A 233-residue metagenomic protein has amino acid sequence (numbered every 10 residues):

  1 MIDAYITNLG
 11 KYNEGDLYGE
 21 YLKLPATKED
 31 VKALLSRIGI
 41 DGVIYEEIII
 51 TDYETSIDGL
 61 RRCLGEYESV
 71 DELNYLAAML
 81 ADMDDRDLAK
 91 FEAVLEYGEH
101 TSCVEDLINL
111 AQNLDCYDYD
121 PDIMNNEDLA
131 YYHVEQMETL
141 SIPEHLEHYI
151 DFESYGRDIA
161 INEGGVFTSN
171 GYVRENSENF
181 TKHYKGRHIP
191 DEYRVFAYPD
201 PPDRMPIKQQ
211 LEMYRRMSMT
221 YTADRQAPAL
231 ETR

Functional and structural regions predicted by a protein language model:
M1-I44: N-terminal ordered "arm"
T7-N13, Y53-T55, V173: Short, flexible beta-strand-to-coil junctions
K11-D16, S56-L60, N179-H183: Short, surface-exposed beta-strand/loop "edge" segments at domain boundaries and coil↔beta transitions
K28-V104: Structured domain cores in non-transmembrane regions
L73, D87-F91, V104-L110, N126 (+1 more regions): Short amphipathic alpha-helical segments that mediate assembly, nucleic-acid/protein binding, or membrane association
N109-E175: Amphipathic protein-protein interaction modules
D151, P202-R233: Non-Sec secretion/translocation targeting segments of pathogen effectors
R157-P201: Long, highly charged low-complexity segments enriched in Glu/Asp and Lys/Arg with interspersed Ser/Thr
